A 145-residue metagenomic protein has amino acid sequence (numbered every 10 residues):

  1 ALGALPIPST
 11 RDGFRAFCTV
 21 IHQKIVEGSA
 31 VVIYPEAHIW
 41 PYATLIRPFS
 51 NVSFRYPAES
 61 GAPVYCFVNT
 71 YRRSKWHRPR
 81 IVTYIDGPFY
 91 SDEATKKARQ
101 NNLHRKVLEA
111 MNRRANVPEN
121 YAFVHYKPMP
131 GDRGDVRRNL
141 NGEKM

Functional and structural regions predicted by a protein language model:
A1-D12, K75: Catalytic core of membrane glycerolipid acyltransferases/transacylases, capturing the structured, soluble-facing
R15-M145: Non-catalytic C-terminal accessory region of glycerolipid acyltransferases and related lyso-lipid remodeling enzymes
